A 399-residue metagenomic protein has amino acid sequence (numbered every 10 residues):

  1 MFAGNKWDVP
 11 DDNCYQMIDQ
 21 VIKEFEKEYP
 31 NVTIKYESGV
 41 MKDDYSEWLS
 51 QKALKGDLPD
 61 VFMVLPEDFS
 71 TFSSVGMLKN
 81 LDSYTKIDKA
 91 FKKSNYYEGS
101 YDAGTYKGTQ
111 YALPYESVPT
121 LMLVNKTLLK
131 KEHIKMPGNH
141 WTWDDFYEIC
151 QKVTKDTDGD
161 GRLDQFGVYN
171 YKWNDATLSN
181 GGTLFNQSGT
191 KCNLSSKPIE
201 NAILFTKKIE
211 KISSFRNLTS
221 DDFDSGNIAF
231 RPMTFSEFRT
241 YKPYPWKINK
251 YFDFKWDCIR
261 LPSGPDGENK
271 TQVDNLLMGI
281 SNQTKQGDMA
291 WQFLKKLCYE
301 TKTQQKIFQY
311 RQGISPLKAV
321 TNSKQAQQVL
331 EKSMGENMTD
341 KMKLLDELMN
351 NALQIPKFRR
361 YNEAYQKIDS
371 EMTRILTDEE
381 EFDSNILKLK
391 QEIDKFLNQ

Functional and structural regions predicted by a protein language model:
M1-T71, P265, Q286-M289, T301 (+4 more regions): Conserved N-terminal structural module of periplasmic/extracytoplasmic solute-binding proteins
S38-W48, W141-D145, F215-S225: Short helix-initiation/N-cap motifs at beta->coil->alpha
V40, V64-P119, D253-P262: Hinge/lid segment of periplasmic solute-binding proteins
D82-N95, N139, T157-F166, G182-N201 (+3 more regions): Short, solvent-exposed loop/beta-turn-alpha elements that line the ligand-binding surface or hinge of extracytoplasmic
Y106-Y115, T120, D144-C192, I228-F230: Extracytoplasmic/periplasmic solute-binding protein
I149-C150, S188-N217, L261: Glycine-centered hinge/linker elements that transmit conformational signals in sensory and ligand-binding systems
W246, L276-N362: Mature extracytoplasmic/periplasmic domains
Q272, S333-I393, L397: C-terminal capping/gating helix-and-loop segments adjacent to ligand/active sites or protein-protein/ligand interfaces
